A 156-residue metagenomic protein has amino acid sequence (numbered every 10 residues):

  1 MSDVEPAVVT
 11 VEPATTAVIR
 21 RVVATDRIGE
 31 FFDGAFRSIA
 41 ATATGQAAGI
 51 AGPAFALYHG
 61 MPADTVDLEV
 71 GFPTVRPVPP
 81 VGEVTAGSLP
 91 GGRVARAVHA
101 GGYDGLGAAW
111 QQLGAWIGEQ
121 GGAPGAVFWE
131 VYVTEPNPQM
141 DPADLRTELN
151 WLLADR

Functional and structural regions predicted by a protein language model:
M1-R156: A solvent-exposed interaction/effector surface
